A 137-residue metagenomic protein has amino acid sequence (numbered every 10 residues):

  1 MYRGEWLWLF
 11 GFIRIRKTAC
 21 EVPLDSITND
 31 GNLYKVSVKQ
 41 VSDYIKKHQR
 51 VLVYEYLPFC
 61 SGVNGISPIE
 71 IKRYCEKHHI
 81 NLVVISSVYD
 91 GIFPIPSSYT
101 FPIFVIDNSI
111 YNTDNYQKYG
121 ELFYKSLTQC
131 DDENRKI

Functional and structural regions predicted by a protein language model:
Y2-Y44: N-terminal "domain-start" segment that seeds a small globular fold
N29, Y34, V38-I71, L82-I85: Short active-site neighborhood of thiol/selenol oxidoreductases, capturing the structured segment around
G62-H78, D90-I95: Typically the conserved alpha-helix immediately C-terminal to a functionally engaged Cys/Sec in thioredoxin-like
H79-N81, T100-F101: A generic structural signal for alpha->beta connector loops
Y89-K136: Thioredoxin-like thiol-disulfide oxidoreductase module
